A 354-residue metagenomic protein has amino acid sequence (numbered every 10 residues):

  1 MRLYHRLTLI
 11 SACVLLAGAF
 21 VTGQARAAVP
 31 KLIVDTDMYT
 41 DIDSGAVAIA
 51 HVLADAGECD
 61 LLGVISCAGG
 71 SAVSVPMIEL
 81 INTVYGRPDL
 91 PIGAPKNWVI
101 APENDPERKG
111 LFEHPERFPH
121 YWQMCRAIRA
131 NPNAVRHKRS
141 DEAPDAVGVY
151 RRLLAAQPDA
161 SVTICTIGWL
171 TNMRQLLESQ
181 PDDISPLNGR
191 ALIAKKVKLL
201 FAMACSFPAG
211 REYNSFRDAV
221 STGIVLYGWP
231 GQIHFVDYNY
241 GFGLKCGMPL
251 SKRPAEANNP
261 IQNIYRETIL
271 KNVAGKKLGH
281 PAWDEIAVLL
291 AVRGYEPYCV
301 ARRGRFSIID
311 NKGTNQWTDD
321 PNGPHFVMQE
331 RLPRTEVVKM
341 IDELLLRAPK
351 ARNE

Functional and structural regions predicted by a protein language model:
M1-H5: N-terminal secretory signal peptides that target proteins for export/translocation
R6-L7, I286: Intrinsic disorder/low-complexity detector
T8-A19: Bacterial N-terminal signal peptides
G18-A28: Bacterial Sec-dependent signal peptides at the C-terminal "C-region" and cleavage site
R26-E354: N-terminal acidic, glycine/proline-rich low-complexity segments
